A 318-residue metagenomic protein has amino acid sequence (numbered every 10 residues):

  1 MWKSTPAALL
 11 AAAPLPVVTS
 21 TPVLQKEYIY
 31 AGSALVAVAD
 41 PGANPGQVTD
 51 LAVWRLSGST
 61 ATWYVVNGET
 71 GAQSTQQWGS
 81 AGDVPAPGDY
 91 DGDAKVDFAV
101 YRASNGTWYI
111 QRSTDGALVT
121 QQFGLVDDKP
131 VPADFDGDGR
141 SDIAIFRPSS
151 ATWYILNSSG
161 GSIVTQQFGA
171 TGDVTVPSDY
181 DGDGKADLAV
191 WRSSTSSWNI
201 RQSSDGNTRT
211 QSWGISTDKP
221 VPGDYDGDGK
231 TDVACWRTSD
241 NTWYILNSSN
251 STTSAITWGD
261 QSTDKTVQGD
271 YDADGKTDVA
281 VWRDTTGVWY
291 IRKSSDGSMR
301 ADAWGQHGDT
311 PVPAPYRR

Functional and structural regions predicted by a protein language model:
M1-N44: Acidic/glycine-rich beta-solenoid
S20-V23, G32, D40-R318: Trp/Gly-enriched beta-strand/coil motifs that build multi-repeat beta-propeller-like domains and related W-rich binding
